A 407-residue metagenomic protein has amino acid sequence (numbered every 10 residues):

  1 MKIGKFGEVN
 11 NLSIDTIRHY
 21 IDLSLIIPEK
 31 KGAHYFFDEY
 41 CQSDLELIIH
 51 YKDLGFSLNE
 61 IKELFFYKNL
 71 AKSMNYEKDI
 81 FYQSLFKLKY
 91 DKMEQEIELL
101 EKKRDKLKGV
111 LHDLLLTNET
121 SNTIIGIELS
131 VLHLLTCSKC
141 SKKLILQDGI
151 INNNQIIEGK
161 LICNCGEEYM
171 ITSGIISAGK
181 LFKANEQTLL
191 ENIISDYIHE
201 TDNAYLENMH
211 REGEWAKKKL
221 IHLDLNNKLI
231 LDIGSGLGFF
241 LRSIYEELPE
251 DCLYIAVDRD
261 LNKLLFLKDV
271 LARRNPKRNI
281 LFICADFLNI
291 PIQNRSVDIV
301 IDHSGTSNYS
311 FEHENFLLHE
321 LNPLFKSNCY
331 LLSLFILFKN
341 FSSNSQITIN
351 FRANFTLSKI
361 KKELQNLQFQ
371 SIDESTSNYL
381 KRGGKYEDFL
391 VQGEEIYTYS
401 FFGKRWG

Functional and structural regions predicted by a protein language model:
M1-N59: Basic helix-turn-helix/winged-helix DNA-binding cores and closely related short helical interaction motifs
Y40-T117: Arg/Lys-rich, alpha-helical DNA-contact motif
N208-N227, S243: Conserved alpha-helix/loop element of class I SAM-dependent methyltransferases that forms part of the SAM/SAH-binding
N226-G238: Conserved class I S-adenosyl-L-methionine
L231, R242-L288: Class I SAM-dependent methyltransferase SAM/SAH-binding core
L288-V300: A short acidic, Gly/Pro-enriched loop at the edge of an enzyme's catalytic core that lines a small-molecule cofactor
N315-C329: A short glycine-rich, Lys/Arg-flanked "PGG" loop and its adjoining helix->strand segment in the class I
N328-I336: Conserved beta-strand signature within the Rossmann-like core of class I S-adenosyl-L-methionine
